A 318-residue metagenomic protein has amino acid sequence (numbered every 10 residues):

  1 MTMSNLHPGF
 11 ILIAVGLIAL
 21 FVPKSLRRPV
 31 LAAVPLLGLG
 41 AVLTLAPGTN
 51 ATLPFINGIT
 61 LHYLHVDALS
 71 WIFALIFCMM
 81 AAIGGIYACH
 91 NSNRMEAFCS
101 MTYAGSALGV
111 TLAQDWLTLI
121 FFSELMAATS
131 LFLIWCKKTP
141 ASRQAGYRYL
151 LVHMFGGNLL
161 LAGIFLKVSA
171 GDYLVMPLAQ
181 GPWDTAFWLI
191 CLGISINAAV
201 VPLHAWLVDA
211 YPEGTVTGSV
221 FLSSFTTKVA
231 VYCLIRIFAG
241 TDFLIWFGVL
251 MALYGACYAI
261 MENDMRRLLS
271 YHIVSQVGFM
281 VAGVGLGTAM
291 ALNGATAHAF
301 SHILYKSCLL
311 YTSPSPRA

Functional and structural regions predicted by a protein language model:
M1-F98, D172-Y173, P177: Transmembrane helix-loop-helix hairpins at membrane boundaries of multipass inner-membrane proteins
L12-V15, Y63, I72, A104 (+3 more regions): Bulky hydrophobic/aromatic packing residues
I83-R94, M101-L119, A128-S313: Hydrophobic transmembrane alpha-helices and their helix-loop junctions in integral membrane proteins
P314-A318: A short, hydrophobic C-terminal helix/tail in secreted or cell-surface proteins
